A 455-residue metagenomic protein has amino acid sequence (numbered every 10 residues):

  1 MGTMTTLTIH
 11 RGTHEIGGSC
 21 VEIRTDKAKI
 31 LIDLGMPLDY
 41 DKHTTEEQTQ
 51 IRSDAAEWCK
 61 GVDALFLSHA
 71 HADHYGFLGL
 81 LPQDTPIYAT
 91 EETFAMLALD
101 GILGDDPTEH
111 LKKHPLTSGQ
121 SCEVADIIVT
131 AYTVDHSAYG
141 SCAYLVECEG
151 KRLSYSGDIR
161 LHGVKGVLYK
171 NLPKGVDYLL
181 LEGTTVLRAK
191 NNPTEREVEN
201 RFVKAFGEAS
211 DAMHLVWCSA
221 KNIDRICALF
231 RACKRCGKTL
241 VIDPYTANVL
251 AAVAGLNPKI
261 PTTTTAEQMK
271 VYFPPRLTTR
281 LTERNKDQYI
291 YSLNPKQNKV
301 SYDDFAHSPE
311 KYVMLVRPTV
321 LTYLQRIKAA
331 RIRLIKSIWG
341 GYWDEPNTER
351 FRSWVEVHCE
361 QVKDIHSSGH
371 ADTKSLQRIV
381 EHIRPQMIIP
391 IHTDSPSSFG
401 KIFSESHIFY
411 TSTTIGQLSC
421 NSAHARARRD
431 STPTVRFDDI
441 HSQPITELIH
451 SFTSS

Functional and structural regions predicted by a protein language model:
G2-F66, A72-D224, A228-R235, T239-V241 (+1 more regions): His/Asp/Glu-rich metal-coordinating catalytic cores of metallo-dependent phosphodiesterases/hydrolases acting on
K112-S118, V271-P274, F409-T411: Short acidic-hydrophobic, aromatic-tinged amphipathic segments that line or gate anion-handling sites
D158, D430, D439-H441, H450: Intrinsic-disorder-associated, low-complexity terminal segments enriched in Asp/Asn/His/Tyr and depleted of Lys/Arg
G163-Y245, A329-S404: Cap/insert and terminal regions of metallo-dependent hydrolase folds
P193-Y323, I327-K328: Hard-cation-handling environments
K328-R331, L448-H450: ATP-dependent carboxylate-amine ligase
F403-N421, V435-F437, I449: Charged, glycine-enriched surface loops/patches that mediate electrostatic binding to polyanionic ligands
